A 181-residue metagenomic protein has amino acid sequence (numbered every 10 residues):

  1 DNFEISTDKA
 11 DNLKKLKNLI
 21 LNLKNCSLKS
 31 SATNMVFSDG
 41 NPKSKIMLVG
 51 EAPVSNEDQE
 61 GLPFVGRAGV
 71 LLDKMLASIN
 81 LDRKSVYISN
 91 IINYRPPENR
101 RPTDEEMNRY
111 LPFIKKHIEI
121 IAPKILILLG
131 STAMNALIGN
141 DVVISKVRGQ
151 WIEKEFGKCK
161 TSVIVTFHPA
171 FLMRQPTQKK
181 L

Functional and structural regions predicted by a protein language model:
D1-L181: A polyanion-binding, active-site-adjacent surface
